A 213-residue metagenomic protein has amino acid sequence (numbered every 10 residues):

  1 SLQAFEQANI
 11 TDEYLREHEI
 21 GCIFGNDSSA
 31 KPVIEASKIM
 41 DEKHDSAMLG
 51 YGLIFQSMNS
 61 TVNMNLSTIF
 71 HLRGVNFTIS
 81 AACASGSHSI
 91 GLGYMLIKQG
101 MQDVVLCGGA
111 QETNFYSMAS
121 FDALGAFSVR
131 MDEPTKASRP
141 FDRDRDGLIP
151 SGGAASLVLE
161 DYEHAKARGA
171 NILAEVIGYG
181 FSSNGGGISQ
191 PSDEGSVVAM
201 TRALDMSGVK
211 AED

Functional and structural regions predicted by a protein language model:
S1-A81, A110-M118, A211-D213: Conserved beta-ketoacyl condensing-enzyme motif
S1-I10, N59-V62, S67-F70, N76-A110 (+1 more regions): Active-site-proximal alpha-helical scaffold in enzymes
E19-G21, D103-C107, S138, L173: Short glycine-aspartate micro-motif
N26-S29, G109-N114, E163, G178-G185: Glycine-rich beta-alpha junction loops
K31-A47, L96-Q99, S120-M131, E194-V198: A glycine- and small-aliphatic-rich helix-loop capping segment at beta-alpha/alpha-beta transitions that lines
G108-D144, S151: Phosphate/pyrophosphate-binding betaalpha-module
D132-A211: Condensing-enzyme catalytic core mediating Claisen C-C bond formation in acyl metabolism
